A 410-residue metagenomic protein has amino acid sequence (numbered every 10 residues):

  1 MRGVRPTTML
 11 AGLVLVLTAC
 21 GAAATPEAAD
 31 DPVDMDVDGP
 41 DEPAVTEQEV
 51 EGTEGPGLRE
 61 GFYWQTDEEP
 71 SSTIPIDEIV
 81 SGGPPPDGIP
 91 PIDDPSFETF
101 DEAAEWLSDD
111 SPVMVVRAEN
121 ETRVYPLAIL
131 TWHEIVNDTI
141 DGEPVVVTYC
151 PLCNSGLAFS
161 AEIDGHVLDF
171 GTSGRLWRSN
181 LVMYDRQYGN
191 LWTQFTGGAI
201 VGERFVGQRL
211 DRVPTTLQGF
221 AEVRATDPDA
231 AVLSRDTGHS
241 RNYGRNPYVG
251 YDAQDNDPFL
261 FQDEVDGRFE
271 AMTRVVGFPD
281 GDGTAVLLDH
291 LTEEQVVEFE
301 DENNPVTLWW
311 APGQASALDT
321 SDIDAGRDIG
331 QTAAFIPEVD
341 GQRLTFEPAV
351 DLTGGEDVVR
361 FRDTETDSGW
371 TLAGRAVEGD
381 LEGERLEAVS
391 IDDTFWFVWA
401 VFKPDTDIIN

Functional and structural regions predicted by a protein language model:
M1-L10: Bacterial N-terminal signal peptides that target proteins for export
V16-A19: C-terminal motif of bacterial Sec signal peptides marking the signal peptidase cleavage site
A22: Short, conserved catalytic or interaction motifs in soluble domains
T25-N410: Mid-to-C-terminal functional-domain signal that highlights helix-capping/loop sites within ligand-binding modules
